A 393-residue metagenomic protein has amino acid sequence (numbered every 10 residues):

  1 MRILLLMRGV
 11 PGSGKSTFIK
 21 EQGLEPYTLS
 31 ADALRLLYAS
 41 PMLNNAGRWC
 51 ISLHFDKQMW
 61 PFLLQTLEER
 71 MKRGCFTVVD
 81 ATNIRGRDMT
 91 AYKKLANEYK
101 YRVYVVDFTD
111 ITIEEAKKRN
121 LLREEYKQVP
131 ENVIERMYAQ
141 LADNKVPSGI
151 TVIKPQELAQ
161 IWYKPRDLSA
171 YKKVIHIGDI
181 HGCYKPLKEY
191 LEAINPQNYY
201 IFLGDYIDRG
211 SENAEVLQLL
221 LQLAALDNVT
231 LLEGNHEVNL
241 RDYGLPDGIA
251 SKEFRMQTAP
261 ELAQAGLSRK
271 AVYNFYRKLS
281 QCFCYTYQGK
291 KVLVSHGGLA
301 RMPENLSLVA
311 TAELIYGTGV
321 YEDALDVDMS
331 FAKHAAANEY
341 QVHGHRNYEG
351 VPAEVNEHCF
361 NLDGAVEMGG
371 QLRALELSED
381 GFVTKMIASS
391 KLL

Functional and structural regions predicted by a protein language model:
R2-R8, S13, Y27, D110-K164: Conserved GTP-binding G-domain of TRAFAC-class P-loop NTPases and closely related GTPase folds
S16-C75, E114-K118: Conserved substrate/cofactor phosphate-moiety recognition/catalytic segment in nucleotide-dependent phosphotransferases
L37, M42, N83-E125: ATP-dependent NMP and nucleoside kinases share a basic, alpha-helical "lid"
H54-Y104: Glycine-rich phosphate-binding loop used to anchor ATP phosphates in small-molecule kinases, encompassing both
E125, N132, R209-Y285, G289-V292 (+2 more regions): Active-site neighborhood of divalent metal-dependent phosphoester bond hydrolases
K154-L219: N-terminal active-site segment of His-dependent metallophosphoesterases
H181-P186, D208-S211, H236-R241, A300-M302 (+2 more regions): Active-site environment of divalent metal-dependent phosphoester hydrolases
D326-I387: Conserved beta-sheet core of the metallophosphoesterase superfamily
